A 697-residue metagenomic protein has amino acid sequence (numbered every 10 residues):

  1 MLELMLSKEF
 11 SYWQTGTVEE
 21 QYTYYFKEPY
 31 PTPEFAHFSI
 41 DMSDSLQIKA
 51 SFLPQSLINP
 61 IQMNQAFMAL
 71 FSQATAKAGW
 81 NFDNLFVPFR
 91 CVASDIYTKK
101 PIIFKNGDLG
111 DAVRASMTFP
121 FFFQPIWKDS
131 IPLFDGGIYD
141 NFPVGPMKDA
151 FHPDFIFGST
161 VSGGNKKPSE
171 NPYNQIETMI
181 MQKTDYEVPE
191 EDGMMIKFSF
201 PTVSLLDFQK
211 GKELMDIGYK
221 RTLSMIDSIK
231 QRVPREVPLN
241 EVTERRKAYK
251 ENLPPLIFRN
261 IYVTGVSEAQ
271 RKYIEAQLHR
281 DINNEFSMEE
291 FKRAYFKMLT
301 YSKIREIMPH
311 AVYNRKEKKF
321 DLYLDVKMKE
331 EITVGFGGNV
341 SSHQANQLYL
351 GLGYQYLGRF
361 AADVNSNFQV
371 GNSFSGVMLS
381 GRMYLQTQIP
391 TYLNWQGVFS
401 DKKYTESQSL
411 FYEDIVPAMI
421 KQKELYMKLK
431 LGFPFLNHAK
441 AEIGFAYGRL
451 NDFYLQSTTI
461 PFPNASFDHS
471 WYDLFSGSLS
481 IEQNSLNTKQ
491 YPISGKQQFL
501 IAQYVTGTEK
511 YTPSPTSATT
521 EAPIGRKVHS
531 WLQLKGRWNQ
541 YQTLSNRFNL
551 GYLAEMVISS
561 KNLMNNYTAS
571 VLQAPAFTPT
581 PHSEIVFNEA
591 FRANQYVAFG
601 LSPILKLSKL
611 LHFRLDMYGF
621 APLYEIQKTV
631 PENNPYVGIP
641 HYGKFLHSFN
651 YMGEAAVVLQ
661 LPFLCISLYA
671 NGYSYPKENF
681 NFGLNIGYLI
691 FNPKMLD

Functional and structural regions predicted by a protein language model:
M1-F296, T300-I307, A311-Y313, V326-E330: Patatin-like phospholipase
A93-I96, F198, V263-S267, V326-E330 (+7 more regions): Flexible glycine-/small-residue-rich
G158-K167, P172-Y173, S648, V658 (+2 more regions): A short, conserved beta-to-alpha structural element at the edge of catalytic cores that scaffolds binding
V203, V637-H641, C665-N671: Short beta-alpha connecting loops at secondary-structure transitions that line or flank enzyme active sites
R235-E244, F445-G448, F499-A502, E555-V557: A glycine-rich phosphate-binding loop feature that marks nucleotide/adenosyl-phosphate handling sites
D281-E285, E289, N634-F645, G653-E654 (+1 more regions): C-terminal soluble interaction/assembly domains
E289, T300, E306-H310, K316-Q490 (+6 more regions): Gram-negative/organellar outer-membrane beta-barrel architecture
L474-S608, H612-H641: C-terminal outer-membrane beta-barrel translocator/porin domains of Gram-negative envelope proteins and their
